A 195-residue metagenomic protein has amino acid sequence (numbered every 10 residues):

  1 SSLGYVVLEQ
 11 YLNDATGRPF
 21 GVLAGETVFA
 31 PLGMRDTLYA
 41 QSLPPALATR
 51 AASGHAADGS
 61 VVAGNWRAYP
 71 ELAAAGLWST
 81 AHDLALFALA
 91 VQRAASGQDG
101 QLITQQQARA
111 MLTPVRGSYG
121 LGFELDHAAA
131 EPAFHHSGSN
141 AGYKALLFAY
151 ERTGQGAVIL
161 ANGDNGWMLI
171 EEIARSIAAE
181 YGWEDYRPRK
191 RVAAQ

Functional and structural regions predicted by a protein language model:
S1, A40-L47: Short, solvent-exposed turn/loop segments enriched in Gly/Ser/Thr/Pro and often Arg
S2-L3, M168: Short acidic alpha-helix initiation/capping motifs at coil-to-helix transition points, especially at protein N-termini
G4-E9, A85: Well-ordered alpha-helical segments within folded domains of soluble proteins
N13-E26, A30, A56-A57, V62-Q195: Catalytic loop of the DD-peptidase/beta-lactamase superfamily, centered on the K-T-G motif and neighboring
R35-L38: Hydrophobic, small-residue-rich alpha-helical packing segments that form membrane-like cores
P45-A52, A56: Non-catalytic beta-strand/loop surface segments
